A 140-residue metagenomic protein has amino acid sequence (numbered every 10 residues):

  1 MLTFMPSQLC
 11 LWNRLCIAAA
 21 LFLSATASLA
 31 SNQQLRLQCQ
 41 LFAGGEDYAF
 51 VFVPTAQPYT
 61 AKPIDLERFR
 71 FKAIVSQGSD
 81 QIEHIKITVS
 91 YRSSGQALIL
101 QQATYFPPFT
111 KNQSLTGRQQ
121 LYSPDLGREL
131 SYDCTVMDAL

Functional and structural regions predicted by a protein language model:
L2-C16: Bacterial N-terminal signal peptides that target proteins for export
I17-F22: Hydrophobic helical h-region of N-terminal Sec-dependent signal peptides in bacterial secretory/periplasmic proteins
S24-A27: N-terminal signal peptide c-region/cleavage motif recognized by signal peptidases
S31-L140: Mitochondrial intermembrane space
